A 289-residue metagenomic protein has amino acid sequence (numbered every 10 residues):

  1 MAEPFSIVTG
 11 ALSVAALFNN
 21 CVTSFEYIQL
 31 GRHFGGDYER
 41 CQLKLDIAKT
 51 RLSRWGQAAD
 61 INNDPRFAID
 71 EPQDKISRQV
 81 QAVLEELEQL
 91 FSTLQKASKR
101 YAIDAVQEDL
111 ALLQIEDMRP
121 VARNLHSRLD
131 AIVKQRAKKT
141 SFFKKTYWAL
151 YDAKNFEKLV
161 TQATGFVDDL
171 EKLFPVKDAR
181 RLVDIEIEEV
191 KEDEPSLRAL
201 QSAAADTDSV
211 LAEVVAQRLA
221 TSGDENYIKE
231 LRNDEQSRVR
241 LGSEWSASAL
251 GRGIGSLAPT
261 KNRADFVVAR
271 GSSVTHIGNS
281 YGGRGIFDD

Functional and structural regions predicted by a protein language model:
M1-S13: Short hydrophobic membrane-inserting alpha-helices and related fusion/pore-forming segments
T9-L12, E39-Q42, D46-K49, V167 (+1 more regions): Long amphipathic alpha-helical coiled-coil
G10, A16, W148: Conserved, well-structured core segments
L17-F142: Charge-rich, amphipathic alpha-helical segments
E85-E88, S92, E108-D289: Regulatory helix-to-disordered linker/tail regions at the edges of structured cores
